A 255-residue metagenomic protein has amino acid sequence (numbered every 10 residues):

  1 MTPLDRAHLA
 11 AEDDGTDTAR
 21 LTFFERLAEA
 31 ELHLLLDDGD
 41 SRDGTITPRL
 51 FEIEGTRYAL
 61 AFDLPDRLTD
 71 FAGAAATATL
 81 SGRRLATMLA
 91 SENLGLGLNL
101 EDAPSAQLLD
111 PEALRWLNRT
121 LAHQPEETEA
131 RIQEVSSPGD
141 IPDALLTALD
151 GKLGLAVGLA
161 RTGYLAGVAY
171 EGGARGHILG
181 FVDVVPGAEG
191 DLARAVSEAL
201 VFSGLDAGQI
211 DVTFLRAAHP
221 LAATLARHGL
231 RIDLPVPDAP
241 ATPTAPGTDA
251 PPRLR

Functional and structural regions predicted by a protein language model:
M1-R255: An interfacial alpha-helical scaffold signature
